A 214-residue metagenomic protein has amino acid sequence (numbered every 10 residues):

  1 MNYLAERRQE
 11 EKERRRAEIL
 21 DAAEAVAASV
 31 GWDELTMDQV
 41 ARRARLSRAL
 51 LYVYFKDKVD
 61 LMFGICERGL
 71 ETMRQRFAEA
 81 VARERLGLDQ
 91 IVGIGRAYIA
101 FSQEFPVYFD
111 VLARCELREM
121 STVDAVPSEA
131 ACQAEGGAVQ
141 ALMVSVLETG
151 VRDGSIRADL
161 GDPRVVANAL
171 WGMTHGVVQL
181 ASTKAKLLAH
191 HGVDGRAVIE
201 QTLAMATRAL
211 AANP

Functional and structural regions predicted by a protein language model:
M1-V30, E34-R43, D60-F63: Basic, helix-initiating cap at the start of DNA-binding domains
M1-Y3, A100, G137-D153, N168 (+1 more regions): C-terminal peripheral helix-coil segments that are non-catalytic and often amphipathic
I19-A27, G69, Y98, S102: Short hydrophobic clusters on alpha-helical segments that form packing/core surfaces in small helical domains
S29-D33, E84, F105, D153: Short coil/turn segments at alpha/beta junctions that flank glycine-rich nucleotide-binding fingerprints
R45-F55: Short hydrophobic/aromatic patch on the recognition helix
M62-G69, L112: Alpha-helical DNA-contacting segments of helix-turn-helix folds
G64, A78-Y108, A130, P163 (+1 more regions): Hydrophobic alpha-helical connector segments
Q103-S145, R164-V165, G192: Short secondary-structure transition hinges
